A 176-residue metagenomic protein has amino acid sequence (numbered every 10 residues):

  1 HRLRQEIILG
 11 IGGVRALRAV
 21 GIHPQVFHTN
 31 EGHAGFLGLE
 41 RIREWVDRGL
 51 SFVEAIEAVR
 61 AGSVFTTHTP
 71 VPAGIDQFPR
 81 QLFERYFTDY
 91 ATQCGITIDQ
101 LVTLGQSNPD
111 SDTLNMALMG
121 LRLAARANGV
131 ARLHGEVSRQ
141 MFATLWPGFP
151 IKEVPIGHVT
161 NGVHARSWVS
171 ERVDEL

Functional and structural regions predicted by a protein language model:
H1-L176: Catalytic cores of carbohydrate-active enzymes across secretory and cytosolic contexts
